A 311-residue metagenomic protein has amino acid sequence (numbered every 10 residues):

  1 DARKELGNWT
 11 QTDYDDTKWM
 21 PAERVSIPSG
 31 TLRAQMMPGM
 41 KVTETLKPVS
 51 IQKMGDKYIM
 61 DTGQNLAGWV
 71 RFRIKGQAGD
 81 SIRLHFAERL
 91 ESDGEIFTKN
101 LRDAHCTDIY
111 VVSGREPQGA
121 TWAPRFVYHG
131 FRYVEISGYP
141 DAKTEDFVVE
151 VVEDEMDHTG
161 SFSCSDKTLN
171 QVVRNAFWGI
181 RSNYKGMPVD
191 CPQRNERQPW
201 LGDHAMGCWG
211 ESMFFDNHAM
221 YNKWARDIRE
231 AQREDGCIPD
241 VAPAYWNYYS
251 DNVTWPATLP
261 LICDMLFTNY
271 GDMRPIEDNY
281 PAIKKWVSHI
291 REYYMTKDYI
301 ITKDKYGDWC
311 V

Functional and structural regions predicted by a protein language model:
D1-R194, G202-D203, A219-N222, P239-A244 (+4 more regions): Extracellular/oxidizing-compartment recognition motifs
S163, S212, A244-D251, F267-E277: The substrate-binding groove and active-site-proximal loops of carbohydrate-active enzymes, especially glycoside
W178-S182, M213-E234, H289-T296: Glycine-rich, acidic and aromatic/proline-enriched surface loops and short helix-turn segments that act as binding
N195-A205, D216, S250-L261, D278: Aromatic- and histidine-enriched alpha-helix N-cap/loop-to-helix transition segments that scaffold the rims
M206-N217, L259-P275: Well-ordered alpha-helical scaffold segments within catalytic/enzyme domains
G207, A242-Y245, S250-T258, M295 (+1 more regions): Carbohydrate-active catalytic/glycan-binding domains of CAZyme proteins, especially the secreted or lumenal ectodomains
L261, R291, I300-T302: Structural recognition of the beta-strand scaffold that forms the well-ordered cores of secreted hydrolase catalytic
Y280-I283, V287: C-terminal PAP-associated
